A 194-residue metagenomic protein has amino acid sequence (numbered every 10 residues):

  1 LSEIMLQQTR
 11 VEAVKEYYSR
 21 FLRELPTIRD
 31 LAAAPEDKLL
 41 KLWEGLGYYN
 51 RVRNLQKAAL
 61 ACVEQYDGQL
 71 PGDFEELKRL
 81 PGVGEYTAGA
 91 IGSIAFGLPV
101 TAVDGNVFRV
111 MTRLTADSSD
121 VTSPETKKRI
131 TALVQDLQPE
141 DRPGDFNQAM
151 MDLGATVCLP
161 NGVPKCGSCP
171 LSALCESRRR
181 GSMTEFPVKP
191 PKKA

Functional and structural regions predicted by a protein language model:
L1-G167, L171-R180: Catalytic cores of DNA base-excision repair glycosylases
M5, K192-A194: Extended interfacial segments that mediate partner engagement and assembly in macromolecular machines
E176-K192: Acidic, metal-coordinating catalytic segment for phosphate/diphosphate chemistry, firing primarily on the Nudix
